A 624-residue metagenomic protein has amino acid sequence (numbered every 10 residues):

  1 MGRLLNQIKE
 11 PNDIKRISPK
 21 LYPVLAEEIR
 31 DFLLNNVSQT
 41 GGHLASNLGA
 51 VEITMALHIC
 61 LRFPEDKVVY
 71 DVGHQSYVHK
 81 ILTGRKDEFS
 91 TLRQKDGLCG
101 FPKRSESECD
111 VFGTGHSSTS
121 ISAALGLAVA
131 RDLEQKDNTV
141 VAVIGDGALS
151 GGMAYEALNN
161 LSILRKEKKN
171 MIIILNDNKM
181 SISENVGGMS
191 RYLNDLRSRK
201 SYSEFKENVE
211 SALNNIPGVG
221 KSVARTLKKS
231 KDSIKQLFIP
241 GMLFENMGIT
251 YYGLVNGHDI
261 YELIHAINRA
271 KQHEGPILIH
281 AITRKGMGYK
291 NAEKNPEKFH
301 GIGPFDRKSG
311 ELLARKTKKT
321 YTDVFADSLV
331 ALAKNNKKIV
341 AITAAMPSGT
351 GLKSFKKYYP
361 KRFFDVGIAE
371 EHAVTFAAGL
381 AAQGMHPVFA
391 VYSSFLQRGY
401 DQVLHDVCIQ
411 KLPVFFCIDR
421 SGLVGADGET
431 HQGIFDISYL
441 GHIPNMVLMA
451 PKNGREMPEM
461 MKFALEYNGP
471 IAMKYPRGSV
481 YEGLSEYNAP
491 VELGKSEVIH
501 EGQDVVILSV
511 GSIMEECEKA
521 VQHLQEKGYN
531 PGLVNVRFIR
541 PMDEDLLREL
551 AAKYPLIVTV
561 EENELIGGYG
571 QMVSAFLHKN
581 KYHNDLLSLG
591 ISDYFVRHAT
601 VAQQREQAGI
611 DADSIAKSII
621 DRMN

Functional and structural regions predicted by a protein language model:
M1-I81, E245, I249-L263, H280-T283: N-terminal amphipathic, basic-rich helices that act as targeting or association modules
L4-L5, N178-F325: Long, well-ordered, tryptophan-enriched scaffold segments
H43-E167, Y321, I339, T343-A344 (+1 more regions): Cofactor-binding active-site loop characterized by glycine-rich and histidine/acidic residues
K67, T283-Q397, Q402-L412, G469 (+3 more regions): Non-catalytic terminal/interface segments that mediate subunit docking, oligomerization, and allosteric communication
E88-L98, I163-N178, S201-E204, C408-R420: A glycine-rich helix N-cap at a beta->alpha junction
V223-N291, P413-I418, I437-E486, A612-N624: Structural signature of the thiamine diphosphate
H265-N268, H300-G301, T320-N335, G351-K357 (+3 more regions): Glycine-/acidic-rich phosphate or pyrophosphate-binding loops and their flanking alpha/beta elements
P304-K308, L312-T317, G425-D427, M446-V447 (+2 more regions): Peripheral docking tails and interdomain loops at the edges of cofactor- or intermediate-handling domains
